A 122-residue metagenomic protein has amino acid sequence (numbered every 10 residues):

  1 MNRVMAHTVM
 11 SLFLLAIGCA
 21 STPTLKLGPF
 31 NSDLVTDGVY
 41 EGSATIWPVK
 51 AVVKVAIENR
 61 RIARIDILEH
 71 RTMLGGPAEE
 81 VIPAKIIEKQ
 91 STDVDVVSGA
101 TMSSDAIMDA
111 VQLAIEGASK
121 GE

Functional and structural regions predicted by a protein language model:
M1-V9: Bacterial N-terminal signal peptides that target proteins for export
L15-G18: C-terminal motif of bacterial Sec signal peptides marking the signal peptidase cleavage site
A20-T22: Bacterial signal peptide processing site
K26: N-terminal glycine-rich FAD/FM-binding segment characteristic of electron-transfer flavoproteins
P29-E122: Active-site- and interface-proximal helix/loop "cap" or "latch" segments in soluble metabolic and energy-transducing
